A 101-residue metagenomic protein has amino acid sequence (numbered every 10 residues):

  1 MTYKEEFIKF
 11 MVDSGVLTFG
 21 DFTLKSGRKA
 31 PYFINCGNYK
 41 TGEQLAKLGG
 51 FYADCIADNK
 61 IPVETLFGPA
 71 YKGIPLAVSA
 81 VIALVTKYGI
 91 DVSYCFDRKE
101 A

Functional and structural regions predicted by a protein language model:
M1-A101: PRPP-associated nucleotide enzymes
